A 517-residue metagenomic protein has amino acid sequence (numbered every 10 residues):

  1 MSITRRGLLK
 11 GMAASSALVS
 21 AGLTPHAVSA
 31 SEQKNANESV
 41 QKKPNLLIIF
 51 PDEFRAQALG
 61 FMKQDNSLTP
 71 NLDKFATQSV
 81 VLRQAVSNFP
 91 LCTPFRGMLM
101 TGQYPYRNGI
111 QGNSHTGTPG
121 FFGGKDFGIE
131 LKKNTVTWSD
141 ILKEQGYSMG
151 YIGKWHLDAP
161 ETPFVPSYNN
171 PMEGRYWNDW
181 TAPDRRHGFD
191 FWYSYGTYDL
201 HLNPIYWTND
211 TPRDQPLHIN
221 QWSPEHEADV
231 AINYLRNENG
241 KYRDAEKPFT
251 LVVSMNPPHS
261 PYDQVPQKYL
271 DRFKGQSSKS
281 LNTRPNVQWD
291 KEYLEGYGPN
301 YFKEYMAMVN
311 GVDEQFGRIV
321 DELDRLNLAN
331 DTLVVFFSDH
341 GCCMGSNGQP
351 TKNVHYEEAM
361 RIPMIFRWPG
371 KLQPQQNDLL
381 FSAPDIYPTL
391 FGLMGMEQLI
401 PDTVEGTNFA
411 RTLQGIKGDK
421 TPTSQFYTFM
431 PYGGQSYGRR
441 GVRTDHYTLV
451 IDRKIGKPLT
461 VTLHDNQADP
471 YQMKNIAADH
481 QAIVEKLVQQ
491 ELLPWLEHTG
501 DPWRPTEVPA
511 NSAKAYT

Functional and structural regions predicted by a protein language model:
S2-I3, G7-L23, A27-R453, P458-T462 (+5 more regions): Formylglycine-dependent sulfatase
N466: NUDIX/MutT-family hydrolases
